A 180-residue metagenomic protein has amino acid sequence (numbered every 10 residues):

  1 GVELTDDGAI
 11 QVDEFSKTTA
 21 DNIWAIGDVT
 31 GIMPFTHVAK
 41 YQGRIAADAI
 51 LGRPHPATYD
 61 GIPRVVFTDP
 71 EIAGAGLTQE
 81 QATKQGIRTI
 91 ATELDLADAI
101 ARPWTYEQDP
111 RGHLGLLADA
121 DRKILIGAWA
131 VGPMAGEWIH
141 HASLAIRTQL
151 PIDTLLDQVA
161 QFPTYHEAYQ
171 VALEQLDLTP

Functional and structural regions predicted by a protein language model:
G1-A49: FAD-site-proximal beta/loop scaffold in flavoenzymes
V2, A9, D28, I32 (+5 more regions): Gly/Ser/Thr-rich helix-start
E3-D6, R53-P63, I87-T92: A short alpha-helix-loop-beta-strand transition element characteristic of N-terminal alpha/beta dinucleotide-binding
E14-S16, A57, Y106: Short secondary-structure boundary/capping segments
T18, T58-D60, D119-A120: Short, flexible turn/loop "capping" segments at secondary-structure junctions
G31, A49-G76, V159-Q161: Active-site-proximal substrate-binding core of FAD-dependent oxidoreductases
H37-Y59, R88, T148-I152: Internal hydrophobic alpha-helix adjacent to the cofactor/substrate pocket in enzyme cavities
F67-T78, T83-P180: Flexible, glycine-rich terminal cap/loop adjacent to redox cofactors in electron-transfer oxidoreductases
